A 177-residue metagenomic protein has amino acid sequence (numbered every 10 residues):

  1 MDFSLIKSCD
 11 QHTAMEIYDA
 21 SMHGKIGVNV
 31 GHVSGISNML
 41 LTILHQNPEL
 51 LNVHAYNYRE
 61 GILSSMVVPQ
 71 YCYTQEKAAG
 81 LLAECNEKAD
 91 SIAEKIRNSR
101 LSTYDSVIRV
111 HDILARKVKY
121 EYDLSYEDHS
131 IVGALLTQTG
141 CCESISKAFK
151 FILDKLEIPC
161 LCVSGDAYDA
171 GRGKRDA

Functional and structural regions predicted by a protein language model:
M1-S91: Linear, non-domain "peripheral" regions
K7-S8, D112, S144, K155: Generic detector of well-ordered secondary structure
L41, H111-A115, K150: Generic solvent-exposed, charged/amphipathic alpha-helical segments that serve as macromolecular interface scaffolds
K77-A134: Secondary-structure boundary elements
T137-C141, I145: Secondary-structure capping and boundary motifs in well-ordered enzyme cores
S144-A177: Hydrophobic/aromatic-rich core segments of domains that either
